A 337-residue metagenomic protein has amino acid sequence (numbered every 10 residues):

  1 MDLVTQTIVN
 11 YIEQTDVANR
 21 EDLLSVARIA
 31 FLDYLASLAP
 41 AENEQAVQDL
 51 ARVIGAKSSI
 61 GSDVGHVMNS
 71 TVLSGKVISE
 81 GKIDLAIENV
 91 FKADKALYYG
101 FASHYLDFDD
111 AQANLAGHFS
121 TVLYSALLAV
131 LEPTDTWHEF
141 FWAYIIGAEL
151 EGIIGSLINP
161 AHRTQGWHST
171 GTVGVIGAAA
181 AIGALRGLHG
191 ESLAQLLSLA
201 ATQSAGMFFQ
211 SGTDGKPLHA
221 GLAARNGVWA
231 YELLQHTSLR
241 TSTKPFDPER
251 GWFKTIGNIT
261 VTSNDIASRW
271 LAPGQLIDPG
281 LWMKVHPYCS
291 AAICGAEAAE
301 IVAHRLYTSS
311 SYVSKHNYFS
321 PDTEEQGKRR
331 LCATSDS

Functional and structural regions predicted by a protein language model:
M1-D278: N-terminal core-entry segment
K254-T308: Membrane-embedded hairpin module used as a gating/binding unit in multi-pass transport and secretion proteins
S290-S337: Intrinsically disordered, low-complexity Ser/Thr/Pro/Gly-rich interaction regions that scaffold/cooperate
